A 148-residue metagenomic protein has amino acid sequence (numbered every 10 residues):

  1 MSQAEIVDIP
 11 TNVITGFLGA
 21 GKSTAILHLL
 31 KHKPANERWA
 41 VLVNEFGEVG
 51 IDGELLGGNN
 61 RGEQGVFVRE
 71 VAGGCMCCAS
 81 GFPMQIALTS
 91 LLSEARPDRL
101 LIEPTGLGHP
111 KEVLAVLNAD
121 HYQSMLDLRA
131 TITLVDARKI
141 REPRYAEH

Functional and structural regions predicted by a protein language model:
S2-T15, A20, T24-H148: Nucleotide-state-sensitive switch-loop elements of NTP-binding domains
